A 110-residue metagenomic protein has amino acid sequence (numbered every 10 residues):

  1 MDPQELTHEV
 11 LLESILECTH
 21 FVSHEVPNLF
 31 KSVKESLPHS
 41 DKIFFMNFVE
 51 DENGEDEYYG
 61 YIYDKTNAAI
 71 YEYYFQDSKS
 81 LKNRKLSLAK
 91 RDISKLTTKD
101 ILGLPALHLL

Functional and structural regions predicted by a protein language model:
M1-Y59: Anionic N-terminal interaction surfaces
Q4, D100-L110: Short acidic DE-rich linear segments
E52-Y59, K65-L104: Phosphoinositide-binding peripheral membrane targeting modules
